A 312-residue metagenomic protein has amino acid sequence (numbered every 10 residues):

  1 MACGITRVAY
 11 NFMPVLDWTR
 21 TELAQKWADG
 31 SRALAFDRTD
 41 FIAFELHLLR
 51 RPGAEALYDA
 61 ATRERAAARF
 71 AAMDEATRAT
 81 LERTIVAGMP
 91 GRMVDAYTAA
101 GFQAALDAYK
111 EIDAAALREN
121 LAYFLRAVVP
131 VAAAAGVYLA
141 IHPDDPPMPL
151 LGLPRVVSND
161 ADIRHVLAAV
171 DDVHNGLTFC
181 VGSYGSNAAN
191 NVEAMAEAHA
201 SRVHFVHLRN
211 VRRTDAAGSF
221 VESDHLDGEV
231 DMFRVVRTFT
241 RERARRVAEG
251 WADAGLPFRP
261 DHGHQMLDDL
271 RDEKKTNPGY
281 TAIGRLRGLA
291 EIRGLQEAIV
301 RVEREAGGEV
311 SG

Functional and structural regions predicted by a protein language model:
M1-K26: Internal, well-ordered domain-core segments that constitute the primary functional module of diverse proteins
A2-T6, T62, D95-A115, E119-Y138 (+1 more regions): Histidine-acidic metal/acid-base catalytic patches
L23-A116: Extended, charge-rich helix/loop segments that form flexible, surface "patches" used to engage negatively charged
